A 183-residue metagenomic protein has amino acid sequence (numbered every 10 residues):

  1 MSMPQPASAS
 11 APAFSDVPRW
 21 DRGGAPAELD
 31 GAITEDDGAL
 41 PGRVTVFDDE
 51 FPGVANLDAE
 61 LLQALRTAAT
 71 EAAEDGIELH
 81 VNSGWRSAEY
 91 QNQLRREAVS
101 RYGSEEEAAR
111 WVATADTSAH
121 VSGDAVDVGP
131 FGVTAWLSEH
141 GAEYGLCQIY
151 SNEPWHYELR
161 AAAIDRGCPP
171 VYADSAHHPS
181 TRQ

Functional and structural regions predicted by a protein language model:
M3-Q183: Cell-envelope/glycan interface and biosynthesis
